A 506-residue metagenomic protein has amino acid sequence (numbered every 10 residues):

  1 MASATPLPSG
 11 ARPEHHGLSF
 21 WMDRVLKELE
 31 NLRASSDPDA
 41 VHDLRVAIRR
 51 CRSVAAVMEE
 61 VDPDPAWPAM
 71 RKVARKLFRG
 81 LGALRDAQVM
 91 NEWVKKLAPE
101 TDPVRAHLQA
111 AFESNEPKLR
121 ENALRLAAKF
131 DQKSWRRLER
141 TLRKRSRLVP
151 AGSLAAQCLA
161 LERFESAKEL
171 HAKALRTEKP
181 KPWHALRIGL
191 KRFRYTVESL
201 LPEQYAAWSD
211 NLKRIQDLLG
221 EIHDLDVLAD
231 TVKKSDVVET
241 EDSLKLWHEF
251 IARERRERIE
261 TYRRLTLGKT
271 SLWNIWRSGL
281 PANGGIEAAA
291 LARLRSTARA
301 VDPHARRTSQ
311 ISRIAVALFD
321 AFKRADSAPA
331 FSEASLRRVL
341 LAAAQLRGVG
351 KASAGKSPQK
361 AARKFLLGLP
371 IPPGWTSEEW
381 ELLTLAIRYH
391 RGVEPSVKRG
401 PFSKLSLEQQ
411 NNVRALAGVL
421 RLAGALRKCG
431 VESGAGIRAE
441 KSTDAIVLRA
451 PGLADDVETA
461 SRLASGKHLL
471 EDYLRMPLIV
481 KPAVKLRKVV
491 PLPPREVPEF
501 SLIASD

Functional and structural regions predicted by a protein language model:
M1-E287: Function-determining surface determinants
G10, G152, A290-S309, Q345-K351: Active-site flanking loop/helix segments enriched in acidic
D23-L26, E30, E165-K168, A172 (+4 more regions): Amphipathic, well-packed alpha-helical segments that form the structural scaffold of globular domains
P38, H42-R45, D64, A305 (+2 more regions): Ordered, soluble secondary-structure elements with a strong preference for glycine-centered loop motifs and nearby
G284-L291, R337, A439-S442: Flexible hinge/switch segments at interdomain interfaces of large molecular machines
A298, V316-A439: Divalent metal-dependent catalytic cores for phosphoryl transfer on phosphate-bearing substrates
L426-V480: Low-complexity, glycine/alanine/valine/leucine- and proline-rich hydrophobic stretches
L486-P494, E499-S505: Short hydrophobic short-linear motifs embedded in intrinsically disordered terminal tails or helical linkers
